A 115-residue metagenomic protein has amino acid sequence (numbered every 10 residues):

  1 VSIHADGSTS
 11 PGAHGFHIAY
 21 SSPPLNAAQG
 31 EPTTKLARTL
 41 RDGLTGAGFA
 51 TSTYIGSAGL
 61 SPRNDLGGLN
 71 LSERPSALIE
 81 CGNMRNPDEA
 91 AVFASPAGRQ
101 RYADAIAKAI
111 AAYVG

Functional and structural regions predicted by a protein language model:
S2-G115: Active-site-proximal helix/loop segments of hydrolytic enzymes
